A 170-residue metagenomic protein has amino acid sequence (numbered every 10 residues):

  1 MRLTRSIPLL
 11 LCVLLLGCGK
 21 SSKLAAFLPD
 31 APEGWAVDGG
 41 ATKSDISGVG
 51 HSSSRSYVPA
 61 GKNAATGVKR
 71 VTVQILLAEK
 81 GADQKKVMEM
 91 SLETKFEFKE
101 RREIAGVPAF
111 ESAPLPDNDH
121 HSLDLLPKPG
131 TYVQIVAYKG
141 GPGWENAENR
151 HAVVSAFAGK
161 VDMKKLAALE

Functional and structural regions predicted by a protein language model:
M1-P8: Bacterial N-terminal signal peptides that target proteins for export
R2, A41-D45, L169-E170: Short amphipathic alpha-helical segments with coiled-coil-like heptad repeat character
R2, V73-Q74, T131-V133: Conserved short hydrophobic patches within well-ordered secondary structure
T4, G19-F27, R150, D162-K165: General structural signal for secondary-structure boundaries
L10-V13: Short, linear, compositionally biased motifs with a strong N-terminal bias
L15-G17: C-terminal motif of bacterial Sec signal peptides marking the signal peptidase cleavage site
K20-H120: Short, solvent-exposed recognition patches
L92-E170: A short, solvent-exposed beta-edge/loop patch
